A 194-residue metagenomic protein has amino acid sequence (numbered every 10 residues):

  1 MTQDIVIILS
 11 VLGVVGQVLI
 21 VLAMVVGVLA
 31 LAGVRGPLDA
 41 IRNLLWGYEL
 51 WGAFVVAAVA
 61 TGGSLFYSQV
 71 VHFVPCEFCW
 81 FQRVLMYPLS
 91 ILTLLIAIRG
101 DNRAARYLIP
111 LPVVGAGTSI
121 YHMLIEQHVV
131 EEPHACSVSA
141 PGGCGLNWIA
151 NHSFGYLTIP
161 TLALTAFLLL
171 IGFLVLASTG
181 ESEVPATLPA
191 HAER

Functional and structural regions predicted by a protein language model:
M1-E77, M86-L89, T93, A97-R194: Secretory/periplasmic and organellar redox-cofactor proteins
